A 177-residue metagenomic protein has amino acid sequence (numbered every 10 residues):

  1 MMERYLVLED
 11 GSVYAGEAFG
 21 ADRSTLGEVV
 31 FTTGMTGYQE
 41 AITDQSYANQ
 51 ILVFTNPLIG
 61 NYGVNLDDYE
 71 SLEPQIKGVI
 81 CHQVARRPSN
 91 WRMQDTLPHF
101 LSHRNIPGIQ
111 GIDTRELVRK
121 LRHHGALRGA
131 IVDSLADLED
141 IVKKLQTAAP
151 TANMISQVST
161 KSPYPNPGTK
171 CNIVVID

Functional and structural regions predicted by a protein language model:
M1-I176: RNA-binding accessory domains that recognize and position tRNA/RNA substrates
